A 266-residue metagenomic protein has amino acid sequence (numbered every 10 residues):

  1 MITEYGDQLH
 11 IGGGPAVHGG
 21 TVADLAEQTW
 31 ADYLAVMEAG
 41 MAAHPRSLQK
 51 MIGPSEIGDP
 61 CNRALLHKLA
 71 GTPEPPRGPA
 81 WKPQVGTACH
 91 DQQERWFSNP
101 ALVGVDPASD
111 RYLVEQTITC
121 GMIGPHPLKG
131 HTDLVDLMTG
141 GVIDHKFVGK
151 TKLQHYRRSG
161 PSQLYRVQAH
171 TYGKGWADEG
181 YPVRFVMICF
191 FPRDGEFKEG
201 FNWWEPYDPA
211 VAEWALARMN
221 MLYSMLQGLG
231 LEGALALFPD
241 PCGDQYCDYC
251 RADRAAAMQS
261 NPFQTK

Functional and structural regions predicted by a protein language model:
M1-G141, H155: Metal-dependent nuclease catalytic cores that hydrolyze phosphodiester bonds in DNA/RNA, characterized by
Y5-G6, I11-T29, G175-K266: Metal-dependent nuclease catalytic regions and adjoining charged, substrate-binding loops involved in nucleic-acid end
A26, P75-T87, P125, G149 (+3 more regions): Short, structured coil/loop segments at alpha-helix boundaries
R46-Q49, Q168-T171, L226-L231: Short amphipathic alpha-helical surface micro-motifs
L69, Q92, T117, K146 (+2 more regions): Structured loops at beta-to-helix junctions and adjacent beta-edge loops in soluble globular domains
P73, A101, K146, Q154-H155 (+3 more regions): Short linear functional motifs in flexible/disordered or boundary regions
R111-S224: Mg2+/Mn2+-dependent nuclease catalytic core
